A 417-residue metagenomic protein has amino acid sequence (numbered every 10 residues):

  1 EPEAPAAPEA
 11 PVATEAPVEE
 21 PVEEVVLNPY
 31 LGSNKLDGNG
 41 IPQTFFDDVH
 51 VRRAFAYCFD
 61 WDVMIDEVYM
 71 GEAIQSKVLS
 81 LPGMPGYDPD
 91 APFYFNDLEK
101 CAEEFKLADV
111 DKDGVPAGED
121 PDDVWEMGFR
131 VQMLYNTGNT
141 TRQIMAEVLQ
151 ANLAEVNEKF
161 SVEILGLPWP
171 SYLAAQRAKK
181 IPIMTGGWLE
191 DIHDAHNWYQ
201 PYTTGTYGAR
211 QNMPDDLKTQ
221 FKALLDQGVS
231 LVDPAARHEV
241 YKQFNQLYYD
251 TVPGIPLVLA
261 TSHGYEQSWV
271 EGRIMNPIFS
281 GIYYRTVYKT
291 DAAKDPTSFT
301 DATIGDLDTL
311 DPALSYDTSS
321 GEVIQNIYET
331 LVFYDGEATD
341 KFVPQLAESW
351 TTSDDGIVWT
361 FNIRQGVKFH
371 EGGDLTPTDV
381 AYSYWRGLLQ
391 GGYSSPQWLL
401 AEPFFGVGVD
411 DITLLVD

Functional and structural regions predicted by a protein language model:
E1-V26: Ser/Thr-rich, Proline-interspersed low-complexity disordered segments
P21-S33, G40-E155, K218-Q220, Q243 (+3 more regions): Append "and occasionally in soluble cytosolic enzymes with long acidic Gly/Pro-rich linkers
F45-D47, E348-L399: Aromatic- and charge-enriched surface segment that lines or borders ligand/interaction sites
A54-P89, T141-A151, L173-T309, S315-I327 (+1 more regions): Detector for C-terminal structural segments
M127-T137, V162-L165, D295-D306, V358-F361 (+1 more regions): Short, well-ordered beta-strand elements
E163-A174: Short helix-initiation/N-cap motifs at beta->coil->alpha
A302-D354, W385: N-terminal lobe/hinge region of extracytoplasmic solute-binding protein
P396-D417: Surface-exposed binding/hinge segments that line and control ligand-binding clefts or catalytic entry sites
